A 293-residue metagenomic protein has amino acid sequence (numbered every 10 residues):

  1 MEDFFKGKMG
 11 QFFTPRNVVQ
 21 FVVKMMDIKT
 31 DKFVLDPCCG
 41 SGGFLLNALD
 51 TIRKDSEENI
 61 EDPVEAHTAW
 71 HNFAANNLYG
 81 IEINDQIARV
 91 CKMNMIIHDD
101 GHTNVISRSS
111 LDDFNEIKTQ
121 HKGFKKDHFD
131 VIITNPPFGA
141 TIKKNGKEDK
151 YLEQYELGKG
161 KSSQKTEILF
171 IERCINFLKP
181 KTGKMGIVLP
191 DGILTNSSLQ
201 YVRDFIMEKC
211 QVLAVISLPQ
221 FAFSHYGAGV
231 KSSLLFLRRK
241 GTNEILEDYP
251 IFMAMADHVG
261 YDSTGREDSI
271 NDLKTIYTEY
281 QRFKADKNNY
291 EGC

Functional and structural regions predicted by a protein language model:
M1-D3: Long recognition/docking surfaces used for binding and targeting
G7-K8, G146: Short acidic, glycine/proline-rich loop/turn micro-motifs
K8-F12, G80, K159-Q164: Short acidic-aromatic active-site loops that bind/stabilize oxyanions
Q11-V131, G139, P190-G192, V202-R203 (+1 more regions): Conserved S-adenosyl-L-methionine
D112, T119-Q120, F124-C293: A conserved structural/catalytic subdomain of Rossmann-like adenosyl-cofactor enzymes
